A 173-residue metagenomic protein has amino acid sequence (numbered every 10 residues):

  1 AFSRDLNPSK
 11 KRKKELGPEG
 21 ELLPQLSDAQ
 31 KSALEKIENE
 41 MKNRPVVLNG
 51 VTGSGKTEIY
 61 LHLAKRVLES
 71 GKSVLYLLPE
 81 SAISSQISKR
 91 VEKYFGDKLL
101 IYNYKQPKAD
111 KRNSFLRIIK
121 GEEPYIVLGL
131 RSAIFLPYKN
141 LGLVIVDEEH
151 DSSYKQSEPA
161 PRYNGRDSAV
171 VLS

Functional and structural regions predicted by a protein language model:
A1-G17: Interdomain "pre-motor" coupling segment immediately N-terminal to P-loop NTPase/helicase cores
N7, E80-S84, Q106-K108, A133-F135 (+2 more regions): Conserved nucleotide-binding/hydrolysis micro-motifs of P-loop NTPases
E15-A29, N49-T52: Dynamic helix-loop-helix/coil hinge segments at AAA+ ATPase domain boundaries and subdomain interfaces
L22-R44, E58: N-terminal pre-P-loop "Q-motif" helix
M41-L48, K56, G71-V74, E123-Y125: Pre-Walker A (Motif I) flank of P-loop NTPase domains
S54-I59, R66-K93, D110: Conserved Walker A/P-loop ATP-binding site and its immediately adjacent core in helicase/helicase-like ATPase domains
K89-V127, F135-L141: Conserved motor-coupling elements within RecA-like helicase/translocase cores
S132-S173: SF2 helicase catalytic motif II
